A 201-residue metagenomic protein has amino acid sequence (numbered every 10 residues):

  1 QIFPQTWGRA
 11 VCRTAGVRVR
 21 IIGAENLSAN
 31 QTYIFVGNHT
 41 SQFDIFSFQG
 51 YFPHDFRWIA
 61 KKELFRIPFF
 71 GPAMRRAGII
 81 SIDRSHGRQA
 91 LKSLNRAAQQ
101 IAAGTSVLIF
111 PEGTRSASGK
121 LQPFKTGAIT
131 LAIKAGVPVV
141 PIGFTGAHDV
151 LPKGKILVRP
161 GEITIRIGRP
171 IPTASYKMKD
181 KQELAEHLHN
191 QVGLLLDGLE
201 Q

Functional and structural regions predicted by a protein language model:
Q1-T6, C12-A15, A29-G87: Catalytic core of membrane glycerolipid acyltransferases/transacylases, capturing the structured, soluble-facing
V11-C12, M74, Q100, A132: A generic structural signal for well-ordered alpha-helical segments
I21, F35, W58, I165-I167: Generic preference for hydrophobic
I21-N26, Q49: Membrane-helix interface/capping segments
A24-A29, L157-V158: A short beta-turn/loop motif at secondary-structure boundaries
L91-Q201: Non-catalytic C-terminal accessory region of glycerolipid acyltransferases and related lyso-lipid remodeling enzymes
